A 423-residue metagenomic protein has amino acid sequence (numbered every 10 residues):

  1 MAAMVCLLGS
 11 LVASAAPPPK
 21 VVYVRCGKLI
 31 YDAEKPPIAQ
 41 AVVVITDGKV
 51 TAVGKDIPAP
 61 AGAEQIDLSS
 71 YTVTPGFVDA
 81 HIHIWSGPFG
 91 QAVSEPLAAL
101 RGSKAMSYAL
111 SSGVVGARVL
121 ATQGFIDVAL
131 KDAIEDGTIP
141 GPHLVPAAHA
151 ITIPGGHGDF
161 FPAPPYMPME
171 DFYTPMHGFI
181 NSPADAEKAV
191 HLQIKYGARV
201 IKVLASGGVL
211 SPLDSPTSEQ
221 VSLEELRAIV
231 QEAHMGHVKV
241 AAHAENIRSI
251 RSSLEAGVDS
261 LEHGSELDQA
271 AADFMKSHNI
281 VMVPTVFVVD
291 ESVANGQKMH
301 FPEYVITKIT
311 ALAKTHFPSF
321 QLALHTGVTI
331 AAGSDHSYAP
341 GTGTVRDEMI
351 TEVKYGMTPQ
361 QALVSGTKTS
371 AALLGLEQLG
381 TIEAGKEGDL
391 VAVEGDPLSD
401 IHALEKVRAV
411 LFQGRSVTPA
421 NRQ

Functional and structural regions predicted by a protein language model:
A16-P19, L29, E34-T74: Histidine-rich, glycine-flanked metal-binding segment
G27, G366-K368, A372, A384-Q423: C-terminal cap of metal-dependent C-N hydrolases
L68-T138, I153-P162, E224, R248 (+1 more regions): Metal-associated gating/positioning segment near the N- to mid-region
W85-A99, S107-L110, P154-P175, V209-L223 (+1 more regions): Active-site gating loops and adjacent loop-to-helix segments of metal-dependent hydrolytic enzymes
P88-Q91, D127, H157, S211-L213 (+6 more regions): Histidine/acidic-residue-rich catalytic or RNA/ligand-binding cores of hydrolases and nuclease-related proteins
S103-D127, P140-A150, A198-S211, K239 (+3 more regions): Divalent metal-dependent hydrolysis catalytic cores, especially in the metallo-beta-lactamase
D132-A150, P216-A242, N279, V283-F287: Alpha-helix-loop-beta-strand connector modules within alpha/beta enzyme cores
M235-K239, Y304, L312-D396: His/Asp/Glu-enriched, well-ordered alpha-helical/loop segment that forms or immediately abuts the divalent-metal
